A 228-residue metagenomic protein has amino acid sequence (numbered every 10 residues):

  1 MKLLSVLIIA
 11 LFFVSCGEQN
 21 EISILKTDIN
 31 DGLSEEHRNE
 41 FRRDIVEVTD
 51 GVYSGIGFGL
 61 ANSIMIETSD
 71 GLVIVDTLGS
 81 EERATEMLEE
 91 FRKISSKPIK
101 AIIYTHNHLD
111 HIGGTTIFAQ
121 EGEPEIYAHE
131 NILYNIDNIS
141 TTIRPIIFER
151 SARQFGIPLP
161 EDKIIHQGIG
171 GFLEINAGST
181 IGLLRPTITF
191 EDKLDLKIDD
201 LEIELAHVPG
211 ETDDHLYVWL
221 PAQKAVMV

Functional and structural regions predicted by a protein language model:
M1-I8: Sec-dependent signal peptide recognition, specifically the positively charged N-region followed immediately by
L7, G59, T68-D70, T77-G79 (+4 more regions): A mature extracytoplasmic/lumenal domain signature
V14-S15: C-terminal motif of bacterial Sec signal peptides marking the signal peptidase cleavage site
N20-R42: N-terminal pre-domain segments of enzymes
E40, V48, S69-G71, E82-A128 (+1 more regions): Active-site metal-binding motif and surrounding structural segment of the metallo-beta-lactamase
R42-R92, Y217-V228: Conserved beta-strand hairpin/beta-sheet module of binuclear metal-dependent hydrolase folds, prominently
E47, D137-H207, A222: Metallo-beta-lactamase
I132-I136: Short gly/pro/ser/thr-enriched loop/turn and capping motifs at secondary-structure boundaries
